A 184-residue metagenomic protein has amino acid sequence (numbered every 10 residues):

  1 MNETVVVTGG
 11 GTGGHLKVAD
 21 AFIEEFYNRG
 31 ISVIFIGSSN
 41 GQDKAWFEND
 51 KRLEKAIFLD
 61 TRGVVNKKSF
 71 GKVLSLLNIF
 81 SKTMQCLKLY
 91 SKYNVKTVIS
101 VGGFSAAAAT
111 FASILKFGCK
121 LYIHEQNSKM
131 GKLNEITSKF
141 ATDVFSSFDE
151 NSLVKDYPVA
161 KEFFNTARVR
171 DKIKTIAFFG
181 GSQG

Functional and structural regions predicted by a protein language model:
N2-T12, Y27-N78: Conserved nucleotide-sugar phosphate-binding/catalytic loop shared by glycosyltransferases and other
E3, N49-E54, M84-I99, A107-Y122 (+1 more regions): Glycosyltransferases and closely related glycan-assembly transferases that use nucleotide-activated donors
G10, S38-N40, T61, Q126 (+3 more regions): Cofactor-binding loop segments of dinucleotide-utilizing enzymes, especially the Rossmann-like FAD- and NAD(P)+-binding
H15-F26: Short amphipathic alpha-helix
I31-S32, L53-E54, I114-T166: Active-site-proximal region of nucleotide-activated glycan assembly enzymes, centered on histidine/acidic-rich loops
F58-R62, V101, H124-N127: Short beta->alpha connector loops at strand-helix junctions that form conserved, small/polar/Pro-enriched
R170-Q183: Conserved donor-binding/catalytic core segment of Leloir-type glycosyltransferases
